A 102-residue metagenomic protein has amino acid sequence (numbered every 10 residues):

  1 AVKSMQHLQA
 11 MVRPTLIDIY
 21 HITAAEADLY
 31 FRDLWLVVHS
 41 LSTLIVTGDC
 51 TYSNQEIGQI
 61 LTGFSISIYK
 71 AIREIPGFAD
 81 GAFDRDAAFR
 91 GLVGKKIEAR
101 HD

Functional and structural regions predicted by a protein language model:
A1-Y20, D28-D33, Q59-K70: Amphipathic alpha-helical packing segments from all-alpha helical-bundle domains
A25-T47, Q59-I68, F83-L92: Hydrophobic alpha-helical segments that form the core of small-molecule binding pockets and/or dimer interfaces
G48-Y52: Transmembrane helix-loop junctions in multipass membrane proteins, especially transporters and channels
F78-D102: C-terminal effector-binding regulatory domain of bacterial HTH transcription factors
